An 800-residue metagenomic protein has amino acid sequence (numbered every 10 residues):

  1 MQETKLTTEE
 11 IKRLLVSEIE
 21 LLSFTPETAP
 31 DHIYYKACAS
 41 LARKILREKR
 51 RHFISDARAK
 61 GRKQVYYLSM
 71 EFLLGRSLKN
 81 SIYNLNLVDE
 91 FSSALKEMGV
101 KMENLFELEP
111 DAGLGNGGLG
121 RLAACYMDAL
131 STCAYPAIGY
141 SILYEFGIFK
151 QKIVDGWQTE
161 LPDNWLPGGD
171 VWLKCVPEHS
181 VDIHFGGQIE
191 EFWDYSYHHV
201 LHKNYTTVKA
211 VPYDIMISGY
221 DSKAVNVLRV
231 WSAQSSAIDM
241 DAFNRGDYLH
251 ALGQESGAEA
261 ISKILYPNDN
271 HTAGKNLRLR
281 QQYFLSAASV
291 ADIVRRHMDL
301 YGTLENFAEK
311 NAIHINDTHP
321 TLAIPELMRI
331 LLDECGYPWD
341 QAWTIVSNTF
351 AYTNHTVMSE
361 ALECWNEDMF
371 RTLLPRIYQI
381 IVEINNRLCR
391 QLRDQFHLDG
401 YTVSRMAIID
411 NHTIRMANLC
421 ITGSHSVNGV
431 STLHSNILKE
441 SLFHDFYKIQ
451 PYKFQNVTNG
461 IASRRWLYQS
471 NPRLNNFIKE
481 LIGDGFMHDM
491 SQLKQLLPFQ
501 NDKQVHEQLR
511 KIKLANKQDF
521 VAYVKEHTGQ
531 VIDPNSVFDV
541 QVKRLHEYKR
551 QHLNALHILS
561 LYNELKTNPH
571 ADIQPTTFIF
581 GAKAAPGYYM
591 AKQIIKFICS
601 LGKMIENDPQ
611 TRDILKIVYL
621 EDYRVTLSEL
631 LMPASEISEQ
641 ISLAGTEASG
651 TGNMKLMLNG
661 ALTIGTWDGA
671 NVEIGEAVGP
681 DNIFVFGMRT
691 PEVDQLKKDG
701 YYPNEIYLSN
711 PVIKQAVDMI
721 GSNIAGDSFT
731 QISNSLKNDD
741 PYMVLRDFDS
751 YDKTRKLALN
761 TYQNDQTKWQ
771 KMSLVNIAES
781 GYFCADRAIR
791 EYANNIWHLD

Functional and structural regions predicted by a protein language model:
M1-D800: A conserved ligand/cofactor-binding region detector
